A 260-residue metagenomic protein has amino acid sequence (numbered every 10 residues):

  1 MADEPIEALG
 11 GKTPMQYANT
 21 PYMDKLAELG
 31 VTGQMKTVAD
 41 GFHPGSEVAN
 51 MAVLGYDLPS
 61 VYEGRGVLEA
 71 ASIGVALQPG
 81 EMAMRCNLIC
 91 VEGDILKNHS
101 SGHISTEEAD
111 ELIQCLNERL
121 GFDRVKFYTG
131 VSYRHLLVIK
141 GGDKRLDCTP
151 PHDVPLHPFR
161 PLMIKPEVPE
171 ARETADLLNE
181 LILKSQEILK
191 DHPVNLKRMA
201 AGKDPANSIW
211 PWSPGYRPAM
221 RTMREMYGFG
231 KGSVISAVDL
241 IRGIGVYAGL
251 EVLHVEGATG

Functional and structural regions predicted by a protein language model:
A2-L120: Active-site nucleophile/metal-coordination loop of metallo-enzymes that catalyze phosphate/sulfate and related
P5, R145-C148, P218-R221: Short helix/loop capping segments that flank catalytic or ligand/cofactor-binding pockets
Q16-N19, G130, L178, A237: Active-site-proximal structural scaffolding
G30-G33, S60, R119-D123, L181-M199 (+2 more regions): Short secondary-structure junctions and interdomain/linker hinges
T32-M35, F122-Y128, K231-S233, G249-V255: Short secondary-structure junctions
G45, G80-M82, T129-V131, K203 (+1 more regions): A short, structural micro-pattern
R65-L189: A contiguous, mid-domain pocket- or channel-lining segment that forms the substrate-recognition surface
E167-L177, L183, P193-G260: Terminal, contiguous helix-loop blocks that mediate binding/assembly
